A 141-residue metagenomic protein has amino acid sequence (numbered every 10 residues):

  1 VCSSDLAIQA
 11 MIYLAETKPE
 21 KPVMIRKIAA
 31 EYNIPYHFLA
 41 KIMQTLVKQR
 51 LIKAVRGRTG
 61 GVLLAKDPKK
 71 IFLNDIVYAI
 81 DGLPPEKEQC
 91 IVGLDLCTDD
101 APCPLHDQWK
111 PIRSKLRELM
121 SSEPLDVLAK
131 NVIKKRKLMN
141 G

Functional and structural regions predicted by a protein language model:
A10-P19: Short amphipathic alpha-helical interface segments
R26-Y32: A short alpha-helical element within helix-turn-helix/winged-helix DNA-binding domains across DNA-binding proteins
A30, V47-K48: Alpha-helical residues within the helix-turn-helix
M43-Q44: Short, hydrophobic-biased segments on the C-terminal half of alpha helices that form "recognition helices"
R50-L64: Beta-hairpin "wing" of winged helix-turn-helix
F72, E86, I91-G141: C-terminal regulatory/oligomerization modules of transcriptional regulators
